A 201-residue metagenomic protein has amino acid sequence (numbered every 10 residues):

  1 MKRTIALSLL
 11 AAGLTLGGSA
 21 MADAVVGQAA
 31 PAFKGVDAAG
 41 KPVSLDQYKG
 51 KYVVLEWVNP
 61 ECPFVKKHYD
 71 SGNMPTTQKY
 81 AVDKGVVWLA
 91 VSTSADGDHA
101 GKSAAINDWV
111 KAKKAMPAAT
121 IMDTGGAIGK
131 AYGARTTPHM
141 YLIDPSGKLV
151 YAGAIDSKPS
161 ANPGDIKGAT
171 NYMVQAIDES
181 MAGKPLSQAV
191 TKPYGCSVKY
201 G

Functional and structural regions predicted by a protein language model:
M1-S8: Bacterial N-terminal signal peptides that target proteins for export
A12, G17-S19: N-terminal signal peptide c-region/cleavage motif recognized by signal peptidases
S19-A30: Cleaved targeting-peptide boundary
F33-V53: A short beta-strand-turn-helix
D46-K66, I177: Short active-site neighborhood of thiol/selenol oxidoreductases, capturing the structured segment around
K66-K113, T124-A131: Structural microenvironment flanking redox-active thiols in thiol-disulfide oxidoreductases
N107-V150: Short, internal strand/loop/helix patches that form the active-site neighborhood or redox-interaction surface
L142-G201: Thiol-/selenol-based redox modules, centered on thioredoxin-like and closely related oxidoreductase domains
